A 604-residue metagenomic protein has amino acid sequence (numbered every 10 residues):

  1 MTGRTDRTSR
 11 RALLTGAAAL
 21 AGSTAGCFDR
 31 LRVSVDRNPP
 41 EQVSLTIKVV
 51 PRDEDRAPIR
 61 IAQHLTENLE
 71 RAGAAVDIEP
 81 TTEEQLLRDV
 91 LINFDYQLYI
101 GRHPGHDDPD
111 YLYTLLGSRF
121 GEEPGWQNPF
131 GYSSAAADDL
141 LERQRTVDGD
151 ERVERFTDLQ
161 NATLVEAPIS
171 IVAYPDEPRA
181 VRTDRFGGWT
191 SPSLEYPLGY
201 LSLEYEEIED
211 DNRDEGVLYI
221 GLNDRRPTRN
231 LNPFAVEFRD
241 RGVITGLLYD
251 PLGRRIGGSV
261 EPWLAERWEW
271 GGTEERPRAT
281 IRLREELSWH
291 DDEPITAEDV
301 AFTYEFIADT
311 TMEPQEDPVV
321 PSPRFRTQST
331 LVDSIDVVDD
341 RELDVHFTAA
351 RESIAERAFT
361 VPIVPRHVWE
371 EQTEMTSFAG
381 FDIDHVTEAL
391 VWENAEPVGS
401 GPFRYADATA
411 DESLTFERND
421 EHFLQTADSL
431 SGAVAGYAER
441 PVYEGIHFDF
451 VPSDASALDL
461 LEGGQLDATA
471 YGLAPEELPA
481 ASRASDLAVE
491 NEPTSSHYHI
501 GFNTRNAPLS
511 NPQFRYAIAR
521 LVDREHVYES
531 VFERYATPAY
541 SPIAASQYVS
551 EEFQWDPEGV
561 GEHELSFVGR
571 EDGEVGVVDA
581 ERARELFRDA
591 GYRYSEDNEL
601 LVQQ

Functional and structural regions predicted by a protein language model:
G3, D36-E41, D89-D95, T114-E142 (+11 more regions): Short, solvent-exposed loop/beta-turn-alpha elements that line the ligand-binding surface or hinge of extracytoplasmic
L13-H64, E204-I208, R404, T415-E417 (+2 more regions): Append "and occasionally in soluble cytosolic enzymes with long acidic Gly/Pro-rich linkers
N38-V49, G149-V181, A590-Q604: Bilobed periplasmic-binding protein-like "clamshell/Venus-flytrap" ligand-binding domains
E41-E54, V76-I78, D214-R225, E266 (+8 more regions): Short, well-ordered beta-strand elements
I61, A75, H422-A480, N491-S495 (+1 more regions): Ligand-site clamp/hinge motif
E70-F120, I220-G221, D292, L461: Periplasmic binding protein-like
R267-E316, P508: Aromatic- and charge-enriched surface segment that lines or borders ligand/interaction sites
P321-G380, P402, D407-T409: Surface-exposed binding/hinge segments that line and control ligand-binding clefts or catalytic entry sites
